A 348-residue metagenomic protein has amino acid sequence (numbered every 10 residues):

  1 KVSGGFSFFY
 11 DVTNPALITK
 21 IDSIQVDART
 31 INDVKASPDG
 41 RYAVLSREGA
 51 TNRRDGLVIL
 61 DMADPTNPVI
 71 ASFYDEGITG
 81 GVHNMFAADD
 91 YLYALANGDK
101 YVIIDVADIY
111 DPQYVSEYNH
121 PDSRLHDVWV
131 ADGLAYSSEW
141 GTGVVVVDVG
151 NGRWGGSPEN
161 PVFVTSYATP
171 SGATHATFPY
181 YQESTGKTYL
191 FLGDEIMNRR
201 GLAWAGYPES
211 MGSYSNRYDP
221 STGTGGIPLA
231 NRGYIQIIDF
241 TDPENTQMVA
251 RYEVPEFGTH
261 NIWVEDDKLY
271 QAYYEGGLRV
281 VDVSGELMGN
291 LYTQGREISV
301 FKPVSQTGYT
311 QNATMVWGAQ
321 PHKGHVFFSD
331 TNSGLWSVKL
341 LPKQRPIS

Functional and structural regions predicted by a protein language model:
K1-S348: Feature marking well-ordered beta-strand scaffolds used for ligand recognition
